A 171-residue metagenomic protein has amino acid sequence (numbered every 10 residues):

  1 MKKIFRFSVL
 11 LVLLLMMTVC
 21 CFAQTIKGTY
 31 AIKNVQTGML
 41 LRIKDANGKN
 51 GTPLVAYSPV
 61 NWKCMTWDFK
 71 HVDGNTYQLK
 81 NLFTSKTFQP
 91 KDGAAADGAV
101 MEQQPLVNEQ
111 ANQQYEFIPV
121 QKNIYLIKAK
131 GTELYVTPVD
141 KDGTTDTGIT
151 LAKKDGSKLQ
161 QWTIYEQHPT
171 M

Functional and structural regions predicted by a protein language model:
M1-V9: Bacterial N-terminal signal peptides that target proteins for export
V9-T18: Bacterial N-terminal signal peptides
V19-A23: Sec/Tat signal peptide C-region and signal peptidase I cleavage site
Q24-M171: Lectin-like carbohydrate-binding module/patch detector with strong preference for beta-trefoil
